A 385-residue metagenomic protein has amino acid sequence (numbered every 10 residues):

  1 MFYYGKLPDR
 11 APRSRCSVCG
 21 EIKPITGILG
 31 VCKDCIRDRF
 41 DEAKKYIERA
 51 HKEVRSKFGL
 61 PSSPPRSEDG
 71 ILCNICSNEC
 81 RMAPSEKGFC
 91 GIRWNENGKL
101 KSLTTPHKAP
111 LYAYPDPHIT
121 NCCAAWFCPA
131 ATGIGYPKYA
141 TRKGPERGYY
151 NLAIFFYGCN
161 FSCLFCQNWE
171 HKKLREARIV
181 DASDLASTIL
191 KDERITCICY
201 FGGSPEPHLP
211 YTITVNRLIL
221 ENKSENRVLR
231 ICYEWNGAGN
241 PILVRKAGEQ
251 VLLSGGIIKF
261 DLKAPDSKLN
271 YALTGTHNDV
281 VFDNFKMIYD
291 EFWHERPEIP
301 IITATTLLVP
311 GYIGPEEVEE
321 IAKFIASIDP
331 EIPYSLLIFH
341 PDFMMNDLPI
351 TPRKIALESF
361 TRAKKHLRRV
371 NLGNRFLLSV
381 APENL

Functional and structural regions predicted by a protein language model:
M1-E68, C73-N78, P84, R296-I299 (+1 more regions): Auxiliary Fe-S-binding modules of radical SAM enzymes
F2-R15, I22, D38-A153, E170-H171: N-terminal [4Fe-4S]-dependent radical SAM core
C16-C19, C32-C35, C90, I154 (+7 more regions): Generic structural hydrophobic/aromatic packing signal, biased to beta-strands
G27, A43, P84-K87, K101 (+8 more regions): Generic domain-boundary/flexible-linker signal
I92-S254: Conserved Radical SAM active-site core
I179-I350: Conserved AdoMet/S-adenosylmethionine-binding subsite of the radical SAM
